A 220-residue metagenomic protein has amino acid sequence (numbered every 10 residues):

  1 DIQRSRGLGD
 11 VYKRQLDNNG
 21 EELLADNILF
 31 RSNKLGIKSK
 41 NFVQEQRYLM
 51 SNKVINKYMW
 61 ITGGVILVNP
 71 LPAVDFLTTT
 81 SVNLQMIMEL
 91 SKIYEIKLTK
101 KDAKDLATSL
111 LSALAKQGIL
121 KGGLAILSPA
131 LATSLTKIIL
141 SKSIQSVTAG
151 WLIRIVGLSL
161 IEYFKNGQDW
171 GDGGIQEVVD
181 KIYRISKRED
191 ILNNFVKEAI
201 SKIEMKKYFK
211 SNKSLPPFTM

Functional and structural regions predicted by a protein language model:
D1-Y12: Single conserved hydrophobic/aromatic residue that forms the stacking wall/gate of nucleotide- or nucleobase-binding
D10-R31, G63-F76: Polybasic, low-complexity association/targeting segments
N18-M50, V54: Active-site helix-to-loop segments that bind/position phosphate- or nucleotide-bearing substrates and donors across
V43-V82, T108-L120: Transmembrane alpha-helical segments and their cytosolic interface motifs in multi-pass membrane proteins
G63-T78, L124-A149: Short hydrophobic membrane-inserting alpha-helices and related fusion/pore-forming segments
T78-A107, Q145-W170: Membrane-interface alpha-helices
K92-S143: Hydrophobic alpha-helical transmembrane segments and adjacent short intramembrane/lumenal linkers of inner/organellar
Q145, A149, I153, G157-M220: Acidic, carboxylate-rich catalytic segments that either coordinate divalent cations
